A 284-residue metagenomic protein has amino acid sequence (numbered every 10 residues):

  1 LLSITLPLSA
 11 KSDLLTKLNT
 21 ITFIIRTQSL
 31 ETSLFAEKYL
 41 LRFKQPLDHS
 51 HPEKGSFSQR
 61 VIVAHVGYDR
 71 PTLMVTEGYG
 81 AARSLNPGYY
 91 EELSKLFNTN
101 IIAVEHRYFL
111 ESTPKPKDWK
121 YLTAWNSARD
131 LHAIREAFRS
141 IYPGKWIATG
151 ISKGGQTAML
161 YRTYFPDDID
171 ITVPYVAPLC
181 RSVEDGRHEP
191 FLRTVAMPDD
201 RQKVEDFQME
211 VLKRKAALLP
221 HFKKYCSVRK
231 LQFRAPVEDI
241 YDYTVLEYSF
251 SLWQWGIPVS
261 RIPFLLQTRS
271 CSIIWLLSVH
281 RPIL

Functional and structural regions predicted by a protein language model:
T5-P7: N-terminal signal peptide c-region/cleavage motif recognized by signal peptidases
A10-N100: Catalytic-loop region of hydrolases
G80, H106-L110, L179, A196: Alpha/beta-hydrolase active-site loop signature
S94-S112: Conserved alpha/beta-hydrolase
Y121-S140: Alpha/beta-hydrolase active-site loop
Y142-S152: Alpha/beta-hydrolase fold nucleophile elbow
G150-G154, A158, R162: Gly/Ala-rich beta-loop-alpha elbow adjacent to hydrolase catalytic centers
L160-L284: Alpha/beta-hydrolase
